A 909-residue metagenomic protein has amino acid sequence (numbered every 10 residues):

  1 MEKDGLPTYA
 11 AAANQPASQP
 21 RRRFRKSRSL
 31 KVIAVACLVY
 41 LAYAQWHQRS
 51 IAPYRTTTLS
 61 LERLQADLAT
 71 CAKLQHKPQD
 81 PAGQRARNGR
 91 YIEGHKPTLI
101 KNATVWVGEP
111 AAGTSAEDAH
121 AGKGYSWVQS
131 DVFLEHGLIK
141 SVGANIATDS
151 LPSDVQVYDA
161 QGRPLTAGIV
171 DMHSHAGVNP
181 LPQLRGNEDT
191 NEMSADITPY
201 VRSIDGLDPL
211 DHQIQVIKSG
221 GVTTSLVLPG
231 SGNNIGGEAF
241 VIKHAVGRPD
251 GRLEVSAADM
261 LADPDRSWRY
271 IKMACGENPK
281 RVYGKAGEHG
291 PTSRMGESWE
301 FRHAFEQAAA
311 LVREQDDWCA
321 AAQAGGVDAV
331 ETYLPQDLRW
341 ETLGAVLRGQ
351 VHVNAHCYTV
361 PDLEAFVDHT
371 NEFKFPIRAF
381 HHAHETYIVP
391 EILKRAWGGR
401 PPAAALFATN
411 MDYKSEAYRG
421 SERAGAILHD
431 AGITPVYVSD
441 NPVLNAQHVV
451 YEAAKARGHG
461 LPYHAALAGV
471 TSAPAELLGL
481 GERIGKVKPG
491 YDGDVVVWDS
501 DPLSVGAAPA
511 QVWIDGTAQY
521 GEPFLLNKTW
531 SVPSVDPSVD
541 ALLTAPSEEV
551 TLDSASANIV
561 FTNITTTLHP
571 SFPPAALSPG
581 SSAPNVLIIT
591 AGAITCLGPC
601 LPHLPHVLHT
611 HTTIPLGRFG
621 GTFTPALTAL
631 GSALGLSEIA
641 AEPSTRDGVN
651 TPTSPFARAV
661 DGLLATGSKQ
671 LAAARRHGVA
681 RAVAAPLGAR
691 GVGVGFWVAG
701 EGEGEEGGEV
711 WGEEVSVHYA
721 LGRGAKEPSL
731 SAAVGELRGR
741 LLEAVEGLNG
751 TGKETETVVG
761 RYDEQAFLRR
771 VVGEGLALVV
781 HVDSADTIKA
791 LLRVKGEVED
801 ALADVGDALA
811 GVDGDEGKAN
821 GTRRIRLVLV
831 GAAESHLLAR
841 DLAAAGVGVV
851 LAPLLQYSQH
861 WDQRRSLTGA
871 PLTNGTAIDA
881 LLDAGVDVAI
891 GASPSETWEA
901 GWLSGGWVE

Functional and structural regions predicted by a protein language model:
M1-R25: Short, low-complexity, Lys/Arg-enriched N-terminal segments of secretory-pathway carbohydrate enzymes
R21-R25, A42-H76, A86-G89, G94 (+16 more regions): His/Asp/Glu-enriched, well-ordered alpha-helical/loop segment that forms or immediately abuts the divalent-metal
K26-A36, W46-H47, Q213, K218-I377 (+6 more regions): Polyanionic/metal-chelating signatures
W46, I51, T70-L74, D80-R85 (+6 more regions): Histidine-rich, glycine-flanked metal-binding segment
K96-T98, D149-I204, S219, A557-I559 (+1 more regions): Replace "His-x-His-based motif
A103, V132, G137, G162 (+18 more regions): Divalent metal-coordination and catalytic microenvironments
H120-A121, K488-P533, V560, L568 (+2 more regions): C-terminal cap of metal-dependent C-N hydrolases
V170-M172, S225, I271, V353-A355 (+10 more regions): Hydrophobic faces of well-ordered beta-strands that scaffold small-molecule active sites in alpha/beta enzyme cores
